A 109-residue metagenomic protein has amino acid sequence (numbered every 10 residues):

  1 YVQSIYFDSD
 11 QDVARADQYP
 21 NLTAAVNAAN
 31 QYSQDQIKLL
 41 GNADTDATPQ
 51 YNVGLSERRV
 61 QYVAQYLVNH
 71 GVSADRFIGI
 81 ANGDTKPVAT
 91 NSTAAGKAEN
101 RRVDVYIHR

Functional and structural regions predicted by a protein language model:
Y1-I37, R109: Periplasmic peptidoglycan-binding/tethering modules of Gram-negative envelope proteins
D17-Y19, L40-R109: Periplasmic OmpA-like peptidoglycan-binding domain that tethers envelope proteins to the cell wall
